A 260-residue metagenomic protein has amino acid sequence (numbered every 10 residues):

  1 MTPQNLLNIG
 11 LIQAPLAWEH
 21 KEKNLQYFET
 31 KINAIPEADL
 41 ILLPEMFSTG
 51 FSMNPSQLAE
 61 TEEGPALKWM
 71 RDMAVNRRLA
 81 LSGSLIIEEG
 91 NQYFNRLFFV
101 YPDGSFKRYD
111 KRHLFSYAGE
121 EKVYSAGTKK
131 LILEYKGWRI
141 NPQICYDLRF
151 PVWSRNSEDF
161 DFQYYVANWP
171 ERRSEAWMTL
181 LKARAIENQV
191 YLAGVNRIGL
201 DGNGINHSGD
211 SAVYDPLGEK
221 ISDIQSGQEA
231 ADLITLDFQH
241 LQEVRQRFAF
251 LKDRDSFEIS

Functional and structural regions predicted by a protein language model:
T2-G10, I132-N141, F162: Beta-strand-turn-beta hairpins that frame and shape the catalytic cleft of phosphate-ester-processing enzymes
Q13-W18: Short polar catalytic/cofactor-binding loops
K21-E22, Q26-P102, K107-R108, P170-R184 (+1 more regions): Cys-nucleophile CN-hydrolase/nitrilase-fold catalytic domain and related Cys-dependent amidase chemistry that acts on
I41-L42, W138-I144, Y164-V166, A193: Short hydrophobic-aromatic micro-motifs
P65-L81, R149-A231: CN hydrolase (nitrilase-like) catalytic-core segments centered on the catalytic cysteine and neighboring Lys/Glu
G83-L85, R96-F99, L131, S211-V213 (+1 more regions): Short beta-strand scaffold segments in enzyme catalytic cores
E88-E158, R172-T179, E243-F250: Active-site catalytic loop in hydrolytic enzyme cores
L233-S260: Short, basic/aromatic-enriched C-terminal tail that caps enzymatic domains
